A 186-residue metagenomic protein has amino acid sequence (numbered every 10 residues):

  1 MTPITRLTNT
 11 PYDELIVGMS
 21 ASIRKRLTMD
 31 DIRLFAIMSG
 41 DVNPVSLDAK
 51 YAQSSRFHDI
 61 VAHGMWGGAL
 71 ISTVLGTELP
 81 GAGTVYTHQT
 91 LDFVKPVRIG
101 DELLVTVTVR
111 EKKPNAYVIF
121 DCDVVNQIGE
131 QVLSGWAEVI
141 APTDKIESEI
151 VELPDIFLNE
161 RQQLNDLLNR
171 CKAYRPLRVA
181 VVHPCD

Functional and structural regions predicted by a protein language model:
M1-V17, V97-V181: HotDog/MaoC-like acyl-thioester-processing domains
T2-I60, D166-D186: Catalytic strand-loop segment that frames the active site of acyl-thioester-processing enzymes
S22-R26, D92, E138-I140: Generic structural detector for well-ordered beta-strands
L34, Y51, T87, A116 (+1 more regions): Sparse recognition of residues in long alpha-helices and their boundaries
I37-G40, G76-P80, Q127: Short, intrinsically disordered, mixed-charge
N43, G76, V139-A141: Generic helix-packing signal
Q53-A62, W66-V109: Hydrophobic beta-strand-centered segment that forms part of the acyl-chain substrate-binding groove
